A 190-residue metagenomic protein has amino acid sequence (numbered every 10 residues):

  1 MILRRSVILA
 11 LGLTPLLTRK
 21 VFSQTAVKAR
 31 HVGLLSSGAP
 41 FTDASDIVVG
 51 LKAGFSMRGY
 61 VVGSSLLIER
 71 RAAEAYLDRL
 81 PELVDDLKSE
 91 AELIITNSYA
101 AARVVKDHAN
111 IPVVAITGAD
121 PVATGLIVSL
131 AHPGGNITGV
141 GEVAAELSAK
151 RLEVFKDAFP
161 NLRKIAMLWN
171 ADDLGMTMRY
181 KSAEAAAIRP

Functional and structural regions predicted by a protein language model:
M1-P190: Short hydrophobic alpha-helices and adjacent helix-cap/hinge residues
